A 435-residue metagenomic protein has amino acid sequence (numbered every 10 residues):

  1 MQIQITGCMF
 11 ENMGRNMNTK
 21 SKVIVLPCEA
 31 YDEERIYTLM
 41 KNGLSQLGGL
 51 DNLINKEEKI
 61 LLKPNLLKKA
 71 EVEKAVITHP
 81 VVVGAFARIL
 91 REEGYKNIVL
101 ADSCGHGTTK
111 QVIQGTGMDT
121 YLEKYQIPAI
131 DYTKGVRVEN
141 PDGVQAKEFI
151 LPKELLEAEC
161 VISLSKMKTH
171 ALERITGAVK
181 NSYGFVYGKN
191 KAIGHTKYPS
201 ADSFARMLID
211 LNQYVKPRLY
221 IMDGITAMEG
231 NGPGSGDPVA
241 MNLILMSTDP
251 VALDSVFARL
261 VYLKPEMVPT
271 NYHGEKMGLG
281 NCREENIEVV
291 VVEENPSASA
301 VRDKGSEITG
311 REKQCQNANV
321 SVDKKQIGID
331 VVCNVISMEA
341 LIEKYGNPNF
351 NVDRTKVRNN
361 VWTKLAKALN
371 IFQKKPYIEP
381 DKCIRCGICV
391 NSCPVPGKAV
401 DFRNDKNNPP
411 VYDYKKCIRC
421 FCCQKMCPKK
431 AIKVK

Functional and structural regions predicted by a protein language model:
I3-S297, K313-P380, I384, V390 (+4 more regions): N-terminal and secondary-structure boundary signal
D303-E307: N-terminal polybasic/positive-inside topogenic patches
